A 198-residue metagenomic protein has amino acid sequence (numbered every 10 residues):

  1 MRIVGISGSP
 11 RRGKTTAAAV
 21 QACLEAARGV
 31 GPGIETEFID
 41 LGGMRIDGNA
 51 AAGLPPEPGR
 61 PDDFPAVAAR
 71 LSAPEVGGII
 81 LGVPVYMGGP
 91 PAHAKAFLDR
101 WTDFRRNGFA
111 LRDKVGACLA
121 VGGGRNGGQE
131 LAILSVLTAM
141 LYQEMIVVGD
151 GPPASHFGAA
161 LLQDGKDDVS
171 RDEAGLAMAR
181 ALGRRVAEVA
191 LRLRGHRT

Functional and structural regions predicted by a protein language model:
M1-N107, G158-T198: N-terminal beta1-alpha1-beta2 submodule of the flavodoxin-like/Rossmannoid cofactor-binding fold
A110-H156: Short, glycine-/small-residue-rich phosphate/pyrophosphate-handling segment
